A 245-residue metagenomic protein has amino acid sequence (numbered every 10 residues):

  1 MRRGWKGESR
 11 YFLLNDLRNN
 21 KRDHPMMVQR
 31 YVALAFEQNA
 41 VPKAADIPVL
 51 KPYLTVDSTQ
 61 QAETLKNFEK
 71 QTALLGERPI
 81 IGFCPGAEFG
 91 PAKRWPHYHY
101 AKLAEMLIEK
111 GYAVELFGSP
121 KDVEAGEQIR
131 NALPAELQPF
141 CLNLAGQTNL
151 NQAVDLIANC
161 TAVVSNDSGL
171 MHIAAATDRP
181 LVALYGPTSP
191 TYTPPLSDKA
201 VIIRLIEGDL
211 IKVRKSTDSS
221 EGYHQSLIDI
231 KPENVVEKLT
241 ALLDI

Functional and structural regions predicted by a protein language model:
M1-I245: Catalytic machinery of carbohydrate-active enzymes, primarily nucleotide-sugar-dependent glycosyltransferases
